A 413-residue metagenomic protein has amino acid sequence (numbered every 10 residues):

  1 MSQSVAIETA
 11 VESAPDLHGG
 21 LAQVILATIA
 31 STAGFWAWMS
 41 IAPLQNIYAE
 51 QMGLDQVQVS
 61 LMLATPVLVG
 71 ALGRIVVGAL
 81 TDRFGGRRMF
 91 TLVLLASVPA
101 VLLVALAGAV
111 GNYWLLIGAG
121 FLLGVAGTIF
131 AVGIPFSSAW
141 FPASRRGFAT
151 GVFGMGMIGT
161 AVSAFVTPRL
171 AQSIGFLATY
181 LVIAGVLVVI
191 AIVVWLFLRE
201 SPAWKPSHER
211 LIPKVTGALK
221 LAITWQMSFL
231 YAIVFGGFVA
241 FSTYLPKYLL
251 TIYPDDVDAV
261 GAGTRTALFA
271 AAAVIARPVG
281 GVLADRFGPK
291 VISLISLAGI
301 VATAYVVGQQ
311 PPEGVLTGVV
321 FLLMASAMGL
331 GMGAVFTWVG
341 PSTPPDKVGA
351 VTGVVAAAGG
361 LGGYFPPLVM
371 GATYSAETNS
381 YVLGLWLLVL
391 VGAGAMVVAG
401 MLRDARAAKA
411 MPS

Functional and structural regions predicted by a protein language model:
I41-Q45, I223-V274, P278: Extracytoplasmic gate region of multi-pass secondary transporters
L72-V110: Conserved MFS/SLC helix-loop-helix module at the cytosolic interface between two early adjacent transmembrane helices
W114-T128, A232, L316-L330: Hydrophobic core of transmembrane alpha-helices in multi-pass small-molecule transporters, especially MFS/SLC-type
A119-G156: Cytoplasmic helix-loop-helix junction between adjacent transmembrane helices in 12-TM secondary transporters
V152-L198: Helix-loop-helix hairpin linking two adjacent transmembrane segments in secondary transporters
F287-W338: C-terminal transmembrane helical hairpin of 12-TM major facilitator-type secondary transporters
S342-T378: A late C-terminal transmembrane helix in Major Facilitator Superfamily
